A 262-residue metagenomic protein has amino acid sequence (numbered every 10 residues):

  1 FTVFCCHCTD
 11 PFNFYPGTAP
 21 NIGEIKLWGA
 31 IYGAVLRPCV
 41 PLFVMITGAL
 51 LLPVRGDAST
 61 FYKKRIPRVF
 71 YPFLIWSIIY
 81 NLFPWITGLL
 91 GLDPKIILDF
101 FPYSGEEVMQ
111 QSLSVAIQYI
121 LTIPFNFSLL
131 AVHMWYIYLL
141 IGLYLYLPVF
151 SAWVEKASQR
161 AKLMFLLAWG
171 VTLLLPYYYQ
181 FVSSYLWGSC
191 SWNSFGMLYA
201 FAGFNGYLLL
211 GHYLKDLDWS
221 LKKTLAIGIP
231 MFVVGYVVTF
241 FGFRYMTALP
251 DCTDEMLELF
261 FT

Functional and structural regions predicted by a protein language model:
F1-V54, V69-I78, M197, G203: Functionally critical transmembrane alpha-helices in membrane proteins and complexes, commonly lining
T2-C8, S77-I78, L167-Q180, P230-Y245: Aromatic-anchored segments of alpha-helical transmembrane domains
A19-K26, S112-N126, Y185-S189, A248-E255: Juxtamembrane membrane-water interface segments that cap and precede transmembrane helices
P38, R65, V69-N81, L140-I141 (+4 more regions): Alpha-helical transmembrane spans of integral membrane proteins, capturing the lipid-embedded, hydrophobic core of TM
F43-V44, L52-P53, F83-L89, D99-F181 (+1 more regions): Hydrophobic alpha-helical segments with transmembrane-like composition
F61-R65, S158-L166, L221-M231: Membrane-interfacial loop-to-transmembrane alpha-helix junctions, especially the N-terminal start
G188-Y199, D251-F261: Non-cytosolic membrane-interface motifs at loop->transmembrane helix junctions
W219-T262: Alpha-helical transmembrane segments and terminal signal-anchor/GPI-anchor hydrophobic tails, characterized by long
